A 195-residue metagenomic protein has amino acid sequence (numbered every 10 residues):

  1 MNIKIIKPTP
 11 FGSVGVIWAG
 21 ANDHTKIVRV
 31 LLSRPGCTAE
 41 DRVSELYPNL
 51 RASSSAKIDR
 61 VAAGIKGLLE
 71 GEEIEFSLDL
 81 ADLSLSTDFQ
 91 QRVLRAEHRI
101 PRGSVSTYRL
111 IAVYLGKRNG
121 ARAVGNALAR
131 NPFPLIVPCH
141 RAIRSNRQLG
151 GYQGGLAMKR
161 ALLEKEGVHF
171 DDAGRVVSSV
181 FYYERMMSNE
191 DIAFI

Functional and structural regions predicted by a protein language model:
M1-R118, H169-I195: Basic nucleic-acid-binding alpha-helical/helix-turn surface characteristic of O6-alkylguanine DNA
N119-A157, F170: Short glycine/serine-rich loop segments
